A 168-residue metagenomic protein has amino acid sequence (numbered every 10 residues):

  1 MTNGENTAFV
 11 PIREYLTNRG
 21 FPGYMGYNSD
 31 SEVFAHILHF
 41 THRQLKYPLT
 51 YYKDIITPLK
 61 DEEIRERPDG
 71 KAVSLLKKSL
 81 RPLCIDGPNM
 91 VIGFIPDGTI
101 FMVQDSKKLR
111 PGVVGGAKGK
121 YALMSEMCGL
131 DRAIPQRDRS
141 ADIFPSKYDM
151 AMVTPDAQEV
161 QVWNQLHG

Functional and structural regions predicted by a protein language model:
M1-G168: Conserved short alpha-helical segments that host acidic/polar catalytic motifs at enzyme active sites
